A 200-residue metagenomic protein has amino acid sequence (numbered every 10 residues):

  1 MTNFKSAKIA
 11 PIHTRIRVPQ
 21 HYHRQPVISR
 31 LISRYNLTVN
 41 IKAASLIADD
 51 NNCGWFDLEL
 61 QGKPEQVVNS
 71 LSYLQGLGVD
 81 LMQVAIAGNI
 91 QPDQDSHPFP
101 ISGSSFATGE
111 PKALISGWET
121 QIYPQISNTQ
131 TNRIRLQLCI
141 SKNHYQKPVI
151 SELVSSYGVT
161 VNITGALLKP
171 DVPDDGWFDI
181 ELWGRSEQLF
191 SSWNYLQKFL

Functional and structural regions predicted by a protein language model:
T2-W177, E181-L200: Long, contiguous binding/interaction regions
